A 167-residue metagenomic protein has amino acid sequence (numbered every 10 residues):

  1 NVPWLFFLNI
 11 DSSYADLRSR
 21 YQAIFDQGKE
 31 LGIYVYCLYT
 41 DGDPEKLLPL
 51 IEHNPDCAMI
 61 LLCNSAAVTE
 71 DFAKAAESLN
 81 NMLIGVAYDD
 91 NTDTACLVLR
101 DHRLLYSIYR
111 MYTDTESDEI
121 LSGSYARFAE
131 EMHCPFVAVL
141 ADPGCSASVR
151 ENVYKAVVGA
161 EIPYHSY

Functional and structural regions predicted by a protein language model:
L5-S19, G28-E45, N54-T94, V98-L99 (+2 more regions): Core AdoMet radical
A23-Q27, L31, P49-L50, V98 (+2 more regions): A generic secondary-structure signal
A95-L97, S117-E131, S146-A156: Catalytic cores of alpha/beta
E131-Y167: A C-terminal junction/extension of Radical SAM enzymes
